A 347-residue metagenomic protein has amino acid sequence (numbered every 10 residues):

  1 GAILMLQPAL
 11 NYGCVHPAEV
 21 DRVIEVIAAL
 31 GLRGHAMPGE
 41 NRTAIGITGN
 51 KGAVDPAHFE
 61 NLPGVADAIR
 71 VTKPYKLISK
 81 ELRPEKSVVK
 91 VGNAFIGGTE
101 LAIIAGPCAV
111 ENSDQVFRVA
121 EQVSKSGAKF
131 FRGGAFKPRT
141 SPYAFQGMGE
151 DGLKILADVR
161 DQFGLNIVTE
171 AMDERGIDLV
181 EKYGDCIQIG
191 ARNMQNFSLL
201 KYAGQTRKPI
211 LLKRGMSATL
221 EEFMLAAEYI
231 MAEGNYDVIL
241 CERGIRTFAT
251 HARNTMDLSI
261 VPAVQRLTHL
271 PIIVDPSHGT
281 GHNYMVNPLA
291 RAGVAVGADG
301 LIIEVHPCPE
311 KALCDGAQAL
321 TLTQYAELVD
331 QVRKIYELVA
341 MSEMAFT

Functional and structural regions predicted by a protein language model:
G1-P17: Active-site segments that bind and position negatively charged phosphate/pyrophosphate groups
A18-I103: Non-catalytic terminal accessory/regulatory regions of metabolic enzymes
V91, T206-V305: Catalytic alpha/beta core domains of metabolic enzymes, predominantly
E100-R118, S141-G147, N166-E170, G190-A191 (+2 more regions): Active-site mouth loops of central-metabolism enzymes
L101-P107, K129-G133, I167-E170, D185-I189 (+4 more regions): Hydrophobic faces of well-ordered beta-strands that scaffold small-molecule active sites in alpha/beta enzyme cores
R132-E150, P307-A317: Glycine-rich, proline-tolerant flexible connector loops at the mouths of alpha/beta enzymes
F145-T169, Y202-P209, L258-I273, Q318-M341: Alpha-helix-loop-beta-strand connector modules within alpha/beta enzyme cores
M148, F163-R175, D185-S198, P209-L220 (+2 more regions): Catalytic beta/alpha-barrel core
